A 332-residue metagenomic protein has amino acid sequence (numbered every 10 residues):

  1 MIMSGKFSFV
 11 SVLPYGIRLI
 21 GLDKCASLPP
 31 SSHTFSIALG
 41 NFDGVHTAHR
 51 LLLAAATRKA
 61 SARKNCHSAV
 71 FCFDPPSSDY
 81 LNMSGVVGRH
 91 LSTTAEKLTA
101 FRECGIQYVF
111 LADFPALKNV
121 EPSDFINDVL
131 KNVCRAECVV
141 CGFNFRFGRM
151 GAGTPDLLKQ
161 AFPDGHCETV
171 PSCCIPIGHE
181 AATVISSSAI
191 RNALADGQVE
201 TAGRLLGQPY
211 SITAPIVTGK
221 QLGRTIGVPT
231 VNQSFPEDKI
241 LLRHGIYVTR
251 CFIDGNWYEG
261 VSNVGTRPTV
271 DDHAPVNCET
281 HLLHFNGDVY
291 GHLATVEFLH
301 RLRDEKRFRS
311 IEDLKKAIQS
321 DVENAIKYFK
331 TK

Functional and structural regions predicted by a protein language model:
M1-L39: Positively charged, low-complexity intrinsically disordered leader regions
V10, R18-I20, V109-A112, H166-V170: General small-molecule cofactor/ligand-binding pocket signal
C25-P30, A116-N119, S172-E180: A short acidic, often aromatic-flanked loop/helix-cap motif at beta-alpha or helix-coil junctions that lines enzyme
S27-T93: N-terminal catalytic cores of NTP/NDP-binding nucleotidyl/phosphoryl-transfer enzymes
H46, F101, V139, A202 (+2 more regions): Residue-level signal for inorganic ion chemistry
S77-A161, G165: N-terminal Rossmann-like or analogous alpha/beta NTP/dinucleotide-binding catalytic cores that position adenine
G165-G265: Glycine-rich, Lys/Arg-enriched anion-binding loops that position phosphate/diphosphate groups for phosphoryl
G219-K332: Phosphate/ribose-recognition catalytic cores of enzymes acting on nucleotide-derived substrates
